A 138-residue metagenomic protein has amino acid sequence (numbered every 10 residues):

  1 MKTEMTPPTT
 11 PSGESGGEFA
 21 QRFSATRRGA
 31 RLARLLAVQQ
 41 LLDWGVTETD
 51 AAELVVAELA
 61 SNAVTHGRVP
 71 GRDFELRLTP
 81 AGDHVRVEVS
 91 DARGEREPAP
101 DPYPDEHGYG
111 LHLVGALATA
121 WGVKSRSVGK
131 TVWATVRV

Functional and structural regions predicted by a protein language model:
M1-A20, V64-V138: Conserved beta-strand-loop-beta-strand hairpin that lines the nucleotide-binding pocket of ATP/GTP-utilizing enzymes
A20-L32: STAS-typified acidic loop motif
F23, G45-V46, P104: Active-site oxyanion-binding pockets that recognize sulfate/phosphate
R28, D43-V46, G122: Residues in soluble alpha-helical coiled-coils and helical-bundle/repeat scaffolds
R34-A57: Conserved short strand/loop->alpha-helix "switch" segment adjacent to the catalytic nucleotide/phosphoryl-transfer site
A51-V69: Histidine-centered phosphotransfer motif of kinases
